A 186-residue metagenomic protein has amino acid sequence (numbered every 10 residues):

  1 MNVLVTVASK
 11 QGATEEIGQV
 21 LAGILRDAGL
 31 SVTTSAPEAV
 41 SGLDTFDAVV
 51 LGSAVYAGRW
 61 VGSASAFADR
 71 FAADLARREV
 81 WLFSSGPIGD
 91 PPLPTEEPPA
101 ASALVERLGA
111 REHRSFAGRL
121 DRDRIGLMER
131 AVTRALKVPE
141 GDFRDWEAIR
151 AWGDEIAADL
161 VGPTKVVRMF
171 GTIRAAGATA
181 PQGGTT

Functional and structural regions predicted by a protein language model:
N2-D27: N-terminal beta1-alpha1 ligand-phosphate binding loop
V3-V5, V32, V80: Conserved hydrophobic helix-helix packing surfaces used for dimerization/oligomerization
T6, S35-P37, F83, F116: Conserved beta-strand termini and adjacent loop/short-helix elements that scaffold enzyme active sites in alpha/beta
A8-G12, P37, A54, G58: Short, surface-exposed acidic/glycine-rich loop or hinge patches that mediate macromolecular interfaces
E16, I24, A28, Y56-T186: FMN-binding flavodoxin-like domain, especially the glycine-rich phosphate-binding loop
A28-V40: A short beta-strand-loop structural module common to alpha/beta enzyme folds
